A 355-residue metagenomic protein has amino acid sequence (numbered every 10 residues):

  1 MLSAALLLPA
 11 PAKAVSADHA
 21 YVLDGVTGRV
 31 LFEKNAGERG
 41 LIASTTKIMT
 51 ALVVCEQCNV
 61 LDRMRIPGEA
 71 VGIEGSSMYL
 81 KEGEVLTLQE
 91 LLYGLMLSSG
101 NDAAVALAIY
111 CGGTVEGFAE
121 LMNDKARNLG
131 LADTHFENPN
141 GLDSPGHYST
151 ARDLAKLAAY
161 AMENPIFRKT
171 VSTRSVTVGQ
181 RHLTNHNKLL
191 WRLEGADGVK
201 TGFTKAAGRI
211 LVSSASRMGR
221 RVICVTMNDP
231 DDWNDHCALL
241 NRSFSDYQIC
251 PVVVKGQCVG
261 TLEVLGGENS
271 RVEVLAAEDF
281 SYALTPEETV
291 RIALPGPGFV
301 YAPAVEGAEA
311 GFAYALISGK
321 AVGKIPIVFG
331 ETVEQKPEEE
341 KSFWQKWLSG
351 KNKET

Functional and structural regions predicted by a protein language model:
M1-A5: Bacterial N-terminal signal peptides
L6-R152, K156-P165: Active-site-adjacent loops and short helices of periplasmic peptidoglycan-processing enzymes
L131-A132, D143-T355: Domain-terminus/edge residues, biased toward the C-terminal soluble/receptor-binding domains of extracytoplasmic
